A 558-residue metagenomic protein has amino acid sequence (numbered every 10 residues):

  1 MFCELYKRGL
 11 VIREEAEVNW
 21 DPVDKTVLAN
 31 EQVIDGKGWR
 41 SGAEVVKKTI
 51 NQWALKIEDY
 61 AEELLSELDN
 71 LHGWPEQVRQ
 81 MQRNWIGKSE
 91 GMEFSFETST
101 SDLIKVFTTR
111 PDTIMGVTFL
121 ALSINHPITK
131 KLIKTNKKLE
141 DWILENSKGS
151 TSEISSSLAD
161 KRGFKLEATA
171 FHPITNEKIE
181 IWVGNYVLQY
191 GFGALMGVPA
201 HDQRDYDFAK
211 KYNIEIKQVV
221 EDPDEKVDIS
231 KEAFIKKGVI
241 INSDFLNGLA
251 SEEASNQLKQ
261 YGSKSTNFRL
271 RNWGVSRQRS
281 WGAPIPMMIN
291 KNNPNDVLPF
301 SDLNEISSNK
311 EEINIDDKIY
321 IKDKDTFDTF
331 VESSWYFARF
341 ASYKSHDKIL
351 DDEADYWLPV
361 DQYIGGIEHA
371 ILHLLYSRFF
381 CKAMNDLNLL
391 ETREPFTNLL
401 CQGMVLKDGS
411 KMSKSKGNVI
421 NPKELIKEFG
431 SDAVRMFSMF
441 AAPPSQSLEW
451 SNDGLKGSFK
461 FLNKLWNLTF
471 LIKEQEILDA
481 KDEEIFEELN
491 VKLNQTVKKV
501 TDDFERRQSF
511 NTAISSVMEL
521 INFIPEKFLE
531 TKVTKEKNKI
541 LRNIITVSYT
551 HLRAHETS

Functional and structural regions predicted by a protein language model:
M1-F2, T108-T109, T113, I174-D205 (+1 more regions): N-terminal catalytic cores of NTP/NDP-binding nucleotidyl/phosphoryl-transfer enzymes
M1-V106, P111, A194-N293, N421-G454 (+2 more regions): Residue patterns forming the tRNA-binding/recognition surfaces of aminoacyl-tRNA synthetases and related DALR
V78-R83, G87-K105, S150-P173, E305-F327 (+2 more regions): Flexible, glycine/threonine-enriched loop-and-boundary segments that flank and lead into catalytic domains of large
K88-E93, S99, E221-D224, D228-F268 (+6 more regions): Long, charged, mostly alpha-helical binding arms that flank functional sites
H126-D222: Catalytic alpha/beta core of large soluble enzyme barrels
P173-V183, D325-Y363: Active-site-adjacent "gating/activation" loops or surface patches in catalytic cores
N267-Y320, V331: Gly/Pro-rich turn-and-neighbor structural signature
T550-T557: Conserved small/polar residues in nucleotide/adenosyl-binding loops
